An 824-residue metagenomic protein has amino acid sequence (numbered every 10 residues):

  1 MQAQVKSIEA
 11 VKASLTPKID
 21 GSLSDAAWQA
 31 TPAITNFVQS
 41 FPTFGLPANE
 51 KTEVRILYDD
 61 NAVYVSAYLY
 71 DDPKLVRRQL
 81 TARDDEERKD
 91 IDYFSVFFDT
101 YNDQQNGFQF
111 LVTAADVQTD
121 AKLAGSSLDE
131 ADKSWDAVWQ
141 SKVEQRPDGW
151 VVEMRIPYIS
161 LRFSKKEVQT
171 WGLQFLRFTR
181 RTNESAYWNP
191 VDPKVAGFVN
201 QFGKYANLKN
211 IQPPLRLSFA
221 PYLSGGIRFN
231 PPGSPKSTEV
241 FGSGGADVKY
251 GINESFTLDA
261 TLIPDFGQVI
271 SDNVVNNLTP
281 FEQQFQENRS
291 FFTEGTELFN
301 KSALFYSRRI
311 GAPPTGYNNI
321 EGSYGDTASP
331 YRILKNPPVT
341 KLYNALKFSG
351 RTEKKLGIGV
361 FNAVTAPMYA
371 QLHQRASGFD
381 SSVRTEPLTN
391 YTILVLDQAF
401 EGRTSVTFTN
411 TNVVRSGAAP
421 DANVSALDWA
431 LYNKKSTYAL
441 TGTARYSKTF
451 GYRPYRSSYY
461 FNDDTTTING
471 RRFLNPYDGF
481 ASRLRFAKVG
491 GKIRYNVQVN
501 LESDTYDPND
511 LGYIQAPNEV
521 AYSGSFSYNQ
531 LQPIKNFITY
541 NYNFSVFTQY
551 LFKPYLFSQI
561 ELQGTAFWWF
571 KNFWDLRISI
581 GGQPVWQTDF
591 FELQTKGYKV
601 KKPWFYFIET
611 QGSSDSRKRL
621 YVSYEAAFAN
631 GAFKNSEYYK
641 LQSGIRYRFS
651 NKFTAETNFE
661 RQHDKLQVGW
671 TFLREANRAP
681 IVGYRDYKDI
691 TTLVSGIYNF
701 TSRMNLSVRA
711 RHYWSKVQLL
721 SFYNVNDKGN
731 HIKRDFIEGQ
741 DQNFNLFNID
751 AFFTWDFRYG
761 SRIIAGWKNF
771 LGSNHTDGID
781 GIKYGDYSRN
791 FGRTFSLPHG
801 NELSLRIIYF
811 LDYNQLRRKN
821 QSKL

Functional and structural regions predicted by a protein language model:
M1-A3, E502: Sec-dependent N-terminal signal peptides of Gram-negative exported proteins
A3-D397, T404-F408, A419, L797-N801: Structural preference for beta-rich elements and adjacent junctions enriched in aromatics
Y158-L161, V413-R415, N529-L531, A629: Short beta-turn/strand-loop junction motif enriched in small, turn-promoting residues
P190-P213, A366-K435, K488, W574-R617 (+4 more regions): Outer-membrane beta-barrel transmembrane domain signature of Gram-negative proteins, especially the mid-to-C-terminal
P221, G242-V248, F256, L262 (+8 more regions): Extended, hydrophobic alpha-helical segments in both membrane/secreted and soluble proteins
T257-D259, I263, S271-D272, F281-E282 (+3 more regions): Extended, well-ordered alpha-helical scaffold/bundle regions in very large, multi-domain proteins
S329-P337, S381-R384, T411-G417, I468-F473 (+2 more regions): The substrate-binding groove and active-site-proximal loops of carbohydrate-active enzymes, especially glycoside
K341-Y343, S349, D421-A422, K435-L824: Exposed, low-structure sequence patches enriched in small/polar residues
